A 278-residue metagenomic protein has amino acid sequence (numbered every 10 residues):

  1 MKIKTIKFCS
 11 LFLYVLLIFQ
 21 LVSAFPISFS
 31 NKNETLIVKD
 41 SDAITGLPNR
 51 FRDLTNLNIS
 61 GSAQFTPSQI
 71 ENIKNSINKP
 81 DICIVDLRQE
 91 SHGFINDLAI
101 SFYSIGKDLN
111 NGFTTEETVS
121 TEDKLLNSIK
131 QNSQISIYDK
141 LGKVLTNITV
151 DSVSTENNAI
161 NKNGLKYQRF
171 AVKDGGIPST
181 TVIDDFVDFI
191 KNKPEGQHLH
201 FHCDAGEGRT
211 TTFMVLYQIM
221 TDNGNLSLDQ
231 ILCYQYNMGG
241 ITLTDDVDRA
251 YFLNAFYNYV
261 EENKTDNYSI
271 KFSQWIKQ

Functional and structural regions predicted by a protein language model:
K2-F12: Bacterial N-terminal signal peptides that target proteins for export
S10-Q20: Bacterial N-terminal signal peptides
Q20-H200, T212-Q278: Cys-dependent protein tyrosine phosphatase-like superfamily
G206: Conserved G/P- and acidic residue-centered "switch" motifs that form tight phosphate/ATP-binding loops in soluble
R209: Conserved SAM/SAH-binding loop-helix junction of Class I S-adenosyl-L-methionine-dependent methyltransferases
